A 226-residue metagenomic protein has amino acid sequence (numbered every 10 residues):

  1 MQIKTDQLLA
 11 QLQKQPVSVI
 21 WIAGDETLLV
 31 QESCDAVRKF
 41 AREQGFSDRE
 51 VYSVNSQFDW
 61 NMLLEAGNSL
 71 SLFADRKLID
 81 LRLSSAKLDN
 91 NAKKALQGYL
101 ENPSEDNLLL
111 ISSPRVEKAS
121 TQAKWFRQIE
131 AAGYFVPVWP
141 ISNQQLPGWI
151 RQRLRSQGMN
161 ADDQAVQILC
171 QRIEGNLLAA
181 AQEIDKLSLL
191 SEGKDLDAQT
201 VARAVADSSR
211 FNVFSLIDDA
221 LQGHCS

Functional and structural regions predicted by a protein language model:
M1-S226: Conserved beta/loop motifs at nucleotide-recognition and modification sites
